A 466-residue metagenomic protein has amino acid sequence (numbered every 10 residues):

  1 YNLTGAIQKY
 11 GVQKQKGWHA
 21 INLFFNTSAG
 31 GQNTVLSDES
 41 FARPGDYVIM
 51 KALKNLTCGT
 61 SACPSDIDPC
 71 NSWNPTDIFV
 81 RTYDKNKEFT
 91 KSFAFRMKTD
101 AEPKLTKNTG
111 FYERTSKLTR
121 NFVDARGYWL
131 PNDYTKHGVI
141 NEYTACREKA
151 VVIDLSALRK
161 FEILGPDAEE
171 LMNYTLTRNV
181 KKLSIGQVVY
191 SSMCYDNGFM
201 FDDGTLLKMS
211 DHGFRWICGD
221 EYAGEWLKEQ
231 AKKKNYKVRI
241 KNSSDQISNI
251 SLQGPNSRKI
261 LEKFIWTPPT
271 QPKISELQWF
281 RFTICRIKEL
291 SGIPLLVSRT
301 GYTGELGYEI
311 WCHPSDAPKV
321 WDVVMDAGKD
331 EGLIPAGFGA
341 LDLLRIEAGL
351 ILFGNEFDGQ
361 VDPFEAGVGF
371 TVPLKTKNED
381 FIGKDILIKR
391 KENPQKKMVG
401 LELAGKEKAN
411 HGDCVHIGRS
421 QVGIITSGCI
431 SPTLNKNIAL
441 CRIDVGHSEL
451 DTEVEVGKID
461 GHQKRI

Functional and structural regions predicted by a protein language model:
Y1: Active-site nucleophile-adjacent alpha helix/oxyanion-hole segment immediately C-terminal to the catalytic cysteine
G5-D84: ...with weaker cross-activation on analogous glycine-rich loops/strands in unrelated enzymes
K16, P69-S72, D196-G198, Y302 (+1 more regions): A short catalytic or substrate-binding loop motif that flags glycine-/basic-rich loops and adjacent residues that bind
A42-V48, G186-S191, K396-K397, S448-E453: Short, hydrophobic/aromatic-rich segments at coil-to-beta transitions
G45, W73-T76, L158, G213 (+1 more regions): Extracellular structured ligand-interaction cores
N86-C194: Acidic, proline/glycine-enriched N-terminal capping motif
N86-V123, L130-Y134, L207-I466: Conserved, structured C-terminal
P166-D202, R258-I293: Internal amphipathic helical hairpin motif
